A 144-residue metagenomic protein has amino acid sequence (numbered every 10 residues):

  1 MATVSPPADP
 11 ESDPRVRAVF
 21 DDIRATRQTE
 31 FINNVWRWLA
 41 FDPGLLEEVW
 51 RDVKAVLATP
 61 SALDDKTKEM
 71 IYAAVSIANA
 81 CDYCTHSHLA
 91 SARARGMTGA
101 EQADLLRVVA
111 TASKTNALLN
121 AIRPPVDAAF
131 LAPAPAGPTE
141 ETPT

Functional and structural regions predicted by a protein language model:
M1-T144: Hydrophobic alpha-helical segments
